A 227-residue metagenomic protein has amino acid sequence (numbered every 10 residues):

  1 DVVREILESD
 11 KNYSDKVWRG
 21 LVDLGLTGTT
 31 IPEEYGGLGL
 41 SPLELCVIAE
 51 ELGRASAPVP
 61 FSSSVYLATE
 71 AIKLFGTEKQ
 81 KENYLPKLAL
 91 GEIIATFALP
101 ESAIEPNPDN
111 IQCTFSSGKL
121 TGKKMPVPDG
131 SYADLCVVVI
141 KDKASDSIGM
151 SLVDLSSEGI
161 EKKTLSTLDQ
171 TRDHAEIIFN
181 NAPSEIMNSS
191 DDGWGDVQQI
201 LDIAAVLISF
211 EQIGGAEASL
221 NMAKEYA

Functional and structural regions predicted by a protein language model:
D1-S62, K79, N83, K87 (+2 more regions): Amphipathic, small/basic residue-rich leader segments at the start of a protein or domain
G39-I48, N107-N110, V153, A182-P183: Structural signature of FAD isoalloxazine-binding scaffolds in flavoprotein oxidoreductases
I48, T77, V138, S151 (+2 more regions): Residue-level signal for inorganic ion chemistry
R54, I160-A227: Glycine-rich beta->alpha junctions and the first turn(s) of the following alpha-helix
L67-F75: Helix-loop "lid/cap" segments that line or gate small-molecule binding pockets
L90-S102: A short, Trp-centered hydrophobic/proline-enriched beta-strand micro-motif
A98, T121-I160: A short core secondary-structure module
C113-F115: A structural signal for short hydrophobic beta-strand segments in well-ordered beta-sheet cores
